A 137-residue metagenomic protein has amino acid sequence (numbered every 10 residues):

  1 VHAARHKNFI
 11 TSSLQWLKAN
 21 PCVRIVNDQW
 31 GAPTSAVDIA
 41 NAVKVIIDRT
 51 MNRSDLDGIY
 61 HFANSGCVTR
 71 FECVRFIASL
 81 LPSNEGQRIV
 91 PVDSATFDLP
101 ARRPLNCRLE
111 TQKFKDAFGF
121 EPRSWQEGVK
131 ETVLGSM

Functional and structural regions predicted by a protein language model:
V1-G31, V37-V45: NAD(P)-dependent short-chain dehydrogenase/reductase
A4, G31-T34, V68, L109 (+1 more regions): Residue-level signal for the nucleotide or nucleotide-sugar donor/cofactor binding architecture
K7-T11, F71, R75, R108: Short, surface-exposed alpha-helical segments at coil->helix boundaries
I25-W30, G58-C67, A117: Glycine-rich Rossmann NAD(P)(H)-binding loop
A42, R49-P100: Mid/C-terminal beta-alpha module of Rossmann-like enzyme folds, strongest in SDR-family dehydrogenases/epimerases
A95-A117, P122: A hydrophobic C-terminal alpha-helical subdomain
W125-M137: Amphipathic terminal alpha-helices
